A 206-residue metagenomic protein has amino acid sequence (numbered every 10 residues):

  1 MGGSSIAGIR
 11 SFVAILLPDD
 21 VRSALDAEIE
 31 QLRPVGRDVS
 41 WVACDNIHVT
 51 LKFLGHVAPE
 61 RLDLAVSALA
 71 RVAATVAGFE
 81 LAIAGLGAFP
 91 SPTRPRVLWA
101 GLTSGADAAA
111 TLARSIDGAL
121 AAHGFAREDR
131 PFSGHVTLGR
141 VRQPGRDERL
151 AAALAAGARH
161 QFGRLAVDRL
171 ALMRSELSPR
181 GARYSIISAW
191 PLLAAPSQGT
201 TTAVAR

Functional and structural regions predicted by a protein language model:
M1-R206: Histidine-dependent nucleotide/RNA phosphoesterase domain, centered on the 2H-phosphoesterase fold with its duplicated
